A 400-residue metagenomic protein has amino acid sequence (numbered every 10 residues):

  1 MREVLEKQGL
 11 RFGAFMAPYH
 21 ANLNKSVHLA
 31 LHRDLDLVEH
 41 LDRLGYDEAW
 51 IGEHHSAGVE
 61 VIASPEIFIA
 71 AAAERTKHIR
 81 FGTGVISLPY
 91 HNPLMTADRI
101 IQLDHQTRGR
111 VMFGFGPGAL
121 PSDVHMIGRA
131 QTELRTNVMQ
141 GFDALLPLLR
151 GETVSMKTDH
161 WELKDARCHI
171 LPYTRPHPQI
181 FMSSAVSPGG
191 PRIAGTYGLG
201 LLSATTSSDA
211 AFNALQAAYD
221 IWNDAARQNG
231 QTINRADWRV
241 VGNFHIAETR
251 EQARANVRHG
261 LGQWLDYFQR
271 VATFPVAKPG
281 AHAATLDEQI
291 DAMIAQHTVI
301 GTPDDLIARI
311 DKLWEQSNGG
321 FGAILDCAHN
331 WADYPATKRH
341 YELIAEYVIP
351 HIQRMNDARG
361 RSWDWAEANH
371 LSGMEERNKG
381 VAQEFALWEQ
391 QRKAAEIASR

Functional and structural regions predicted by a protein language model:
M1-F81, H177-P178, W363-D364, I397-A398: N-terminal beta1-alpha1-beta2 module of alpha/beta enzyme domains
M1-Q8, L134-C168, A210-A323, R339 (+2 more regions): An alpha-helical appendage that flanks or caps ligand/catalytic pockets
V4-K7, D42-R43, I69-H78, I100 (+4 more regions): Acidic (Asp/Glu)-rich catalytic clusters
K7-L29, P89-H160, G200-S203, S207-N213 (+2 more regions): Flexible, glycine-rich active-site loops centered on histidine and acidic residues that chelate a metal or position
F12, L41, G45, E53 (+11 more regions): Conserved, mostly hydrophobic/aromatic
F12-M16, A49-I51, F81-G84, V111-F115 (+4 more regions): Hydrophobic faces of well-ordered beta-strands that scaffold small-molecule active sites in alpha/beta enzyme cores
P18-H32, I86-L94, T174-V186, H245-A247 (+1 more regions): Active-site mouth loops of central-metabolism enzymes
E48-A72, S87, A119, T206-A210 (+1 more regions): Glycine-rich, proline-tolerant flexible connector loops at the mouths of alpha/beta enzymes
